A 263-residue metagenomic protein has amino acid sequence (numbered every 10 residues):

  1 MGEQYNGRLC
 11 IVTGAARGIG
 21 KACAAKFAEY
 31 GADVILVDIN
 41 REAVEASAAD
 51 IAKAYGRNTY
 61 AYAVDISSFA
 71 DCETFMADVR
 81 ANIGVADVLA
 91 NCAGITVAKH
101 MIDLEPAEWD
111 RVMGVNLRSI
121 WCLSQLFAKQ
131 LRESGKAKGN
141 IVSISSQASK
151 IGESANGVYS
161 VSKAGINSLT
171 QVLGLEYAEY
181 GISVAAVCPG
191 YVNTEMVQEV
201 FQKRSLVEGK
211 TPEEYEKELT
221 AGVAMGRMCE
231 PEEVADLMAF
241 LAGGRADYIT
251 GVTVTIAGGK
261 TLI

Functional and structural regions predicted by a protein language model:
R41-E42, A63-T74, P106, E233: The beta1-alpha1 cofactor-binding region of Rossmann-like NAD(H)/NADP(H)-dependent oxidoreductases
H100-M101, E105-D110, L219: Substrate-binding pocket helix/loop in short-chain dehydrogenase/reductase
S124, S162, T170: Active-site helix of classical SDR
K129, L175-E176, D247: Alpha-helical segment proximal to the catalytic Tyr-Lys
S146: Residue(s) in the substrate-gating loop at a strand-loop-helix junction that position the organic substrate next
A178, S183, I249-G251: Short, small/polar-rich loop/turn modules that mediate ligand/substrate recognition or access, typified
M225-I256, T261: C-terminal substrate-recognition "lid" of short-chain dehydrogenase/reductases
